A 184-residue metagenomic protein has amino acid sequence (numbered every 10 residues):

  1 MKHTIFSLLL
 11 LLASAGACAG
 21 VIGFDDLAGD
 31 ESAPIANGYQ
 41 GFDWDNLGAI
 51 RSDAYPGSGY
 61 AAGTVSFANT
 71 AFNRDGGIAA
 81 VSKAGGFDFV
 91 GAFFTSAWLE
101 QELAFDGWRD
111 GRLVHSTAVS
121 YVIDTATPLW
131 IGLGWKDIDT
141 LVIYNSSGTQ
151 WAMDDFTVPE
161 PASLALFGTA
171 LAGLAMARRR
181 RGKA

Functional and structural regions predicted by a protein language model:
M1-T4, E160, R178-A184: Positively charged n-region of N-terminal signal peptides that target proteins for export
K2-L8, S163-L166: Sec-dependent signal peptide recognition, specifically the positively charged N-region followed immediately by
F6-L9, D25-L27: Short helix-onset patch at the extreme N-terminus, typifying the N->h transition of secretory signal peptides
L10-L11, R178: Short, linear, compositionally biased motifs with a strong N-terminal bias
G20-T157: Surface-exposed, well-ordered secondary-structure segments
E160-R178: A short, hydrophobic C-terminal helix/tail in secreted or cell-surface proteins
